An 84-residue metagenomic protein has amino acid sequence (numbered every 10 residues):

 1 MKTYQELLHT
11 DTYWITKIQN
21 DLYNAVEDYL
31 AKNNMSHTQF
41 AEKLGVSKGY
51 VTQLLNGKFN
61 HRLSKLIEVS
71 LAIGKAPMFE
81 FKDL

Functional and structural regions predicted by a protein language model:
M1-D28, N33: N-terminal flexible/basic segments that precede or flank functional cores
L30, A41, S70: The alpha-helix within a helix-turn-helix
N33-Y50: Short alpha-helical DNA-recognition segment
S36, S47, R62, K75-A76: Short coil turns linking two alpha-helices in DNA-binding domains
S64-F79: DNA major-groove recognition helix of helix-turn-helix/homeodomain DNA-binding modules
E80-L84: Short, charged recognition helix plus adjacent turn of helix-turn-helix-like nucleic-acid-binding domains
